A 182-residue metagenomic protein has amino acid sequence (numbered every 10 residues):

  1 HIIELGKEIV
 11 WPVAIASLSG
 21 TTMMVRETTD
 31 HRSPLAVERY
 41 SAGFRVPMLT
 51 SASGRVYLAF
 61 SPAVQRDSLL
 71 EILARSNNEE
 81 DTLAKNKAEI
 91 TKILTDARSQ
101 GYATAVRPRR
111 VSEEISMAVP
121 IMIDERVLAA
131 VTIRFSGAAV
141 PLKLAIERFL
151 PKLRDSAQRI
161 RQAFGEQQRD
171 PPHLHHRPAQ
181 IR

Functional and structural regions predicted by a protein language model:
H1-I72: Amphipathic alpha-helical effector-binding/dimerization core of metabolite-sensing transcriptional regulators
H1-L5, L70-A118, A163: Short, basic/aromatic recognition patches
T21, E125-L128: Coil-to-beta-strand transition motifs
T28, E38-Y40, Y102, R177-R182: C-terminal regulatory/oligomerization modules of transcriptional regulators
T28-D30, P108, T132-I133: Short clusters of small/polar residues that mark proteolytic maturation junctions
K87, I93-T95, Q100, V111-E113 (+1 more regions): Juxtadomain coupling helices with adjacent low-complexity linkers
I121-I123: Sensor-regulatory modules in signal-transduction proteins
